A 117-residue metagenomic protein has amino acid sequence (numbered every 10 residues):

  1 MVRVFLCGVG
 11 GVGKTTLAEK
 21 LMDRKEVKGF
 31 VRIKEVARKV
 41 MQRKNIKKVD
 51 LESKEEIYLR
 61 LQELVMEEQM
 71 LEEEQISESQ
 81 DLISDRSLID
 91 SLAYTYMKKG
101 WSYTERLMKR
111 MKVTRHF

Functional and structural regions predicted by a protein language model:
R3: Walker A (P-loop) ATP-phosphate-binding motif of ABC ATPase nucleotide-binding domains
L6: Hydrophobic anchor at the beta1->P-loop junction of P-loop NTPases
G10: The conserved Walker
K14: Conserved lysine of the Walker
L17: Hydrophobic positions on the alpha1 helix immediately C-terminal to the Walker A/P-loop
K20: Active-site signature of alpha/beta-hydrolase-fold catalytic machinery across serine- and Asp/Cys-nucleophile hydrolases
D23-E68: Conserved substrate/cofactor phosphate-moiety recognition/catalytic segment in nucleotide-dependent phosphotransferases
S84-F117: ATP-dependent NMP and nucleoside kinases share a basic, alpha-helical "lid"
